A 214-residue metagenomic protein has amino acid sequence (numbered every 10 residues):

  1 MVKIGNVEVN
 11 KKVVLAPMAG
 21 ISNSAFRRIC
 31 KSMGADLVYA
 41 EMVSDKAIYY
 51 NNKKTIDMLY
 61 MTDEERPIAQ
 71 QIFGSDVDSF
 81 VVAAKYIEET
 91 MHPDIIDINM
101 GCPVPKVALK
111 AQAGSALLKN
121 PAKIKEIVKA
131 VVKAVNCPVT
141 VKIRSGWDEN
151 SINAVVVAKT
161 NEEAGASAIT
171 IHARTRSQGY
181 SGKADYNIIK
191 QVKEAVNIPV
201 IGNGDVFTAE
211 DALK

Functional and structural regions predicted by a protein language model:
M1-K214: Flavin-dependent oxidoreductase catalytic cores
